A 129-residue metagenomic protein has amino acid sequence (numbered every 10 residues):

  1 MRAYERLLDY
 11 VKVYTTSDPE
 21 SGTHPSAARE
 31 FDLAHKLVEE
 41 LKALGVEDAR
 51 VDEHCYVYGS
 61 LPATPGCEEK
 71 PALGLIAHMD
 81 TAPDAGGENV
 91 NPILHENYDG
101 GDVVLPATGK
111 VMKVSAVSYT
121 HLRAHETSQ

Functional and structural regions predicted by a protein language model:
M1-A28, L44: N-terminal hydrophobic or amphipathic helices/low-complexity stretches enriched in small/hydrophobic/Pro/Gly
R2, D32, K36, T120: Charged catalytic carboxylate motif
Y14, T120-T127: Conserved small/polar residues in nucleotide/adenosyl-binding loops
D18, A82-D84, Q129: General alpha-helical segment detector with a strong preference for membrane-spanning helices and helix-boundary regions
G22-K70, G74-I76, D80: A non-catalytic alpha/beta surface segment that caps or lines the substrate-entry region of metallo-dependent hydrolase
F31, P62, L94-H95, H125: Alpha-helix boundary/interfacial micro-motifs
G74-R123: A generic, well-ordered mixed alpha/beta core segment in the N-terminal half of proteins
